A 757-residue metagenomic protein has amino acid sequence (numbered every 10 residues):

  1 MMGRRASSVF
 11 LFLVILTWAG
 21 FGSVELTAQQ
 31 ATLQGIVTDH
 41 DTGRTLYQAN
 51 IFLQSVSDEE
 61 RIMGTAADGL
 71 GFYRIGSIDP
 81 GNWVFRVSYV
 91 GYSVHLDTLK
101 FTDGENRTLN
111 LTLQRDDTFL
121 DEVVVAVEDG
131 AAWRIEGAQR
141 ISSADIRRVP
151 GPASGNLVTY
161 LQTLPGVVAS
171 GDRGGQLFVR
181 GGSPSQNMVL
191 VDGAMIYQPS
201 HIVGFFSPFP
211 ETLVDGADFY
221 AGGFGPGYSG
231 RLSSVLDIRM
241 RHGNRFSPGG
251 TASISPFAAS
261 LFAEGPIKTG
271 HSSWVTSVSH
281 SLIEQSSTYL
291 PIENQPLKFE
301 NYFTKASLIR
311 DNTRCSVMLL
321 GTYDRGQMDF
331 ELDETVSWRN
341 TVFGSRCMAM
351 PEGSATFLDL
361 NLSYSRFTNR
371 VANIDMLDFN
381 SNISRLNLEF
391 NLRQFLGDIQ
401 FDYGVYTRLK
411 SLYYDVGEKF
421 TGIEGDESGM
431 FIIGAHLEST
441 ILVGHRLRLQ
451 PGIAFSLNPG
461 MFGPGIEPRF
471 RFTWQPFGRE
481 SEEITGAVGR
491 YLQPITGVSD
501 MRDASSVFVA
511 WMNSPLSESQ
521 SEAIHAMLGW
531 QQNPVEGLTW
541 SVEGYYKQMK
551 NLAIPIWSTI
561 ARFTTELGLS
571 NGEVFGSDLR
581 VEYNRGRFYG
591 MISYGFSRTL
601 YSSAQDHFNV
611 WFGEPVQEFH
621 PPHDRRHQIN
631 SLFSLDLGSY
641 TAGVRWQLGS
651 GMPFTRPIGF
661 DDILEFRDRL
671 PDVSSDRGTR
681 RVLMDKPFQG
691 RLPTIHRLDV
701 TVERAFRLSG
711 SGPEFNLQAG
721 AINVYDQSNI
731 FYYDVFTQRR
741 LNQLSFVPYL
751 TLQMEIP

Functional and structural regions predicted by a protein language model:
T38-T42, A49-Q54, S88-Y92, T102-P150 (+2 more regions): Short, acidic, small-residue-rich periplasmic hinge/interaction motif at the N-terminus of Gram-negative outer-membrane
G76, R148-P150, A194-Y220, I292-L297: Short acidic/polar hinge/loop motifs at secondary-structure boundaries that mediate gating or recognition
P152-A153, V158-Q198, D215: Extracytoplasmic beta-strand/coil segments of soluble accessory domains associated with Gram-negative outer-membrane
F257-L282, I292-R325, T335-L360, F390 (+2 more regions): Transmembrane beta-barrel wall of Gram-negative outer-membrane proteins
N361-S363, F367-N369, F477, S517-G568 (+4 more regions): Membrane-embedded beta-barrel scaffold of Gram-negative outer-membrane proteins
Y413, F477-H525, Y546-L567, Q605-H607 (+2 more regions): Surface-exposed extracellular loop regions of Gram-negative outer-membrane beta-barrel proteins, predominantly
V443, Y545-Q548, G568-I658: Gram-negative outer-membrane beta-barrel transporters
Q647-G678, R691-D699, E703-P757: C-terminal beta-signal and adjacent terminal beta-strands/loops of Gram-negative outer-membrane beta-barrel proteins
